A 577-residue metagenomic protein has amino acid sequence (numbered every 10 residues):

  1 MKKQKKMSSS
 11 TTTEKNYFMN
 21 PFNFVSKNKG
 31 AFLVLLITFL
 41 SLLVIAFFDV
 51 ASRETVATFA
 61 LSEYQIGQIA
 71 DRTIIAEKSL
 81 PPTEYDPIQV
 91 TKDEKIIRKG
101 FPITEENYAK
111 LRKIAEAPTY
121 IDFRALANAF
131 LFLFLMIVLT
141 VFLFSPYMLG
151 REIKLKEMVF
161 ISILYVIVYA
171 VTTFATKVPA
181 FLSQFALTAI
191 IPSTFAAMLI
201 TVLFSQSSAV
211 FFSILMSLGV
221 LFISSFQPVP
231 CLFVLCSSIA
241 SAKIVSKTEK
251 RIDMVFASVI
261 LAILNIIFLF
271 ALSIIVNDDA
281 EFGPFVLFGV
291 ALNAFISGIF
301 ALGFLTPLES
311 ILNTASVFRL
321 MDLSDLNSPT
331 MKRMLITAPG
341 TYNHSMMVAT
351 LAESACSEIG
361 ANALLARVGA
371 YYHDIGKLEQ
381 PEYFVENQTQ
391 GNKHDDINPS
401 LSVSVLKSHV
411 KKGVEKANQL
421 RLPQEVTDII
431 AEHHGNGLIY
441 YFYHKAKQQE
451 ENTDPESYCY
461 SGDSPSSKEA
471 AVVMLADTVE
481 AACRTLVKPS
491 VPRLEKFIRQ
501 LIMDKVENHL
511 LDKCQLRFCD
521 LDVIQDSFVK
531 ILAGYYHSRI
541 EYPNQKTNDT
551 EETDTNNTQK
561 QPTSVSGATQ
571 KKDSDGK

Functional and structural regions predicted by a protein language model:
M1-F160, P339-E358, L364-L420, Q424-E432 (+2 more regions): Membrane-embedded alpha-helical signal segments
K2-N16, A175-I191, A209, S213-S217 (+4 more regions): Juxtamembrane helix-loop transition segments at the membrane interface in multi-pass membrane proteins
Y17-S26, L43-E54, A175-F185, S208-A209 (+3 more regions): Transmembrane helix-loop junctions at the membrane interface of multipass transporters and ion channels
F32-L35, L126-L131, M158-I163, I191 (+4 more regions): Hydrophobic alpha-helical transmembrane segments
F101-L111, S183-Q184, V202-V210, C231-A242: Hydrophobic alpha-helical transmembrane segments
D122-V220: Core alpha-helical transmembrane segments of integral membrane proteins
M136, L164, V168, T172 (+15 more regions): Alpha-helical transmembrane segments in multi-pass membrane proteins
S213-M216, M254-L272, F282-V405, Q424 (+1 more regions): Acidic/His-rich, divalent-metal-binding segments that scaffold phosphate/diphosphate chemistry
